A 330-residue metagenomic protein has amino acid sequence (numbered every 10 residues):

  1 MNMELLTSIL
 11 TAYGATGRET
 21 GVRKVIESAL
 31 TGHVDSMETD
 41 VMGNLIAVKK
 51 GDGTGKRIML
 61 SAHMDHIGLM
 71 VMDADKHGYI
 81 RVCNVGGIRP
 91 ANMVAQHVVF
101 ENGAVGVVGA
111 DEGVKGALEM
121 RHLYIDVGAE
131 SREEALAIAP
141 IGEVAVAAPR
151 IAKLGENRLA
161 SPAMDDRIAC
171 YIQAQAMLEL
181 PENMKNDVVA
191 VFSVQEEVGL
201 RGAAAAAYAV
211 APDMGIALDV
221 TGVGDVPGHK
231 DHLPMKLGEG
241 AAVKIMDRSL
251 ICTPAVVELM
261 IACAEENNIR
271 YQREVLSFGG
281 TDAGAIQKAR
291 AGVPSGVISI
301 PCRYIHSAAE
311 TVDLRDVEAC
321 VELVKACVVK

Functional and structural regions predicted by a protein language model:
M1-K330: N-terminal hydrophobic/helix-forming segments and targeting peptides
